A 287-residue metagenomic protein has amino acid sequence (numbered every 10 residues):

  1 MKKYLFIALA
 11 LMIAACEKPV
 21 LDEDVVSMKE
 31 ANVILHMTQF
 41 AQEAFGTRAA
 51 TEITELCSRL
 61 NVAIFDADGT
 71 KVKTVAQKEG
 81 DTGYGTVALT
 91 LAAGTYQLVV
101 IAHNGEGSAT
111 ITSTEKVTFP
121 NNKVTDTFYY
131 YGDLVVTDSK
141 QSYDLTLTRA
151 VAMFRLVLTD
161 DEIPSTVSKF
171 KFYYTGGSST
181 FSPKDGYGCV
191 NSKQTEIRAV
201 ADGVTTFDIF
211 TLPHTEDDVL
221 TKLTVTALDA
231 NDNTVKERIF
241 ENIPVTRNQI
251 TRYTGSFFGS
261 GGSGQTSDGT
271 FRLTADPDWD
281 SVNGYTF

Functional and structural regions predicted by a protein language model:
M1-Y4, K18: Positively charged n-region of N-terminal signal peptides that target proteins for export
I13-A15: C-terminal motif of bacterial Sec signal peptides marking the signal peptidase cleavage site
P19-D22, N32-I53, L158-E162: Short amphipathic, basic-aromatic surface patches that mediate peripheral association with negatively charged
V26-L35, A152-F154: Structural beta-strand segments of beta-rich domains
S27, D144-V151, T211-E216: Conserved "repeat-terminator" motif of extracellular CCP/Sushi domains
T54-T112, T166-R247, W279-F287: Tryptophan-paired
K78-D81, G105-S142, N231-S260: Structured interaction patches on ligand/partner-binding surfaces of diverse proteins
D126-V167, T251-F287: Compositionally biased low-complexity segments at domain edges in trafficked proteins and select soluble regulators
